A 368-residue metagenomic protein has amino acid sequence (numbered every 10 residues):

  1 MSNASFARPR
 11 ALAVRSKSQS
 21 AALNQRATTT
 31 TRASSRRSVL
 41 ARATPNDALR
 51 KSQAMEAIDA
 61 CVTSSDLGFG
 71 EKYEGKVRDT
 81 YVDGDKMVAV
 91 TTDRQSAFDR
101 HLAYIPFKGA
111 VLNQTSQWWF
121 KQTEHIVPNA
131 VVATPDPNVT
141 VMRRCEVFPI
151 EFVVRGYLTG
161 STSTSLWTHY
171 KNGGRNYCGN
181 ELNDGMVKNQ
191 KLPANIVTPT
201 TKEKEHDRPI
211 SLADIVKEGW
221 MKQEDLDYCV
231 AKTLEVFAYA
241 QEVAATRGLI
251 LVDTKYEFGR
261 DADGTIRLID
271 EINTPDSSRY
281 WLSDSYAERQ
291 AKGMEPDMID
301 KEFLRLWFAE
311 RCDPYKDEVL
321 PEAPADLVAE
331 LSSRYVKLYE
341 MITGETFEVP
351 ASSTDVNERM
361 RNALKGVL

Functional and structural regions predicted by a protein language model:
M1, A33, R37-M55: N-terminal mitochondrial targeting presequences
M1-T30: N-terminal chloroplast transit peptides
R50, A54-E203, P314-L368: Active-site loop/lid in soluble adenylation, ligation, and acyl-transfer enzymes
N138, A244-D261: A short glycine-rich, hydrophobically flanked beta-strand micro-motif that places a catalytic Asp/Glu for divalent metal
K191-Q223: A short mid-domain helix/strand-loop element embedded in enzyme catalytic domains that forms or borders the active-site
M221-V252: A long amphipathic alpha-helix within ATP-dependent nucleotide-binding catalytic cores
Y256-E302: Catalytic activation segment of kinase domains across protein kinase-like and atypical kinase folds
E288-L331: C-lobe/activation-segment region of protein kinase-like
